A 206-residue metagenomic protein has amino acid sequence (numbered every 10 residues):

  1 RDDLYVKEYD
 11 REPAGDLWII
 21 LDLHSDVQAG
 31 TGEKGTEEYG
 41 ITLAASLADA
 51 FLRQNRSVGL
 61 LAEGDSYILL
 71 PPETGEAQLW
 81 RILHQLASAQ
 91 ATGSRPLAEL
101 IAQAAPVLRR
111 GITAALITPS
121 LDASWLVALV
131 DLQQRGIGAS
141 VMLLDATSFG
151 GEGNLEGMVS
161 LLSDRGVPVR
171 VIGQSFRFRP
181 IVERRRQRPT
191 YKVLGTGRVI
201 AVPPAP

Functional and structural regions predicted by a protein language model:
R1-P206: Exposed, interaction-prone extracellular/peripheral surfaces
